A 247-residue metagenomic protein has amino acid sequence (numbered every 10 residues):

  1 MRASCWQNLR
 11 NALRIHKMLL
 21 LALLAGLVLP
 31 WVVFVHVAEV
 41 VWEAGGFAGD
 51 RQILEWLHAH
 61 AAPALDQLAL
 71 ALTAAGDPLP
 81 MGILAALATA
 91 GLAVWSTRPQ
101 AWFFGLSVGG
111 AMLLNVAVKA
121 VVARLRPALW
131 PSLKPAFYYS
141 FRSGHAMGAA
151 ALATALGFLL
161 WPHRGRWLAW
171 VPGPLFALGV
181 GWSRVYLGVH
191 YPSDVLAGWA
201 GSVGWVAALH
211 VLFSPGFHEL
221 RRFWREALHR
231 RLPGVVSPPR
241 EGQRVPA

Functional and structural regions predicted by a protein language model:
M1-P80, A120-K134: N-terminal transmembrane-helix/juxtamembrane module of multi-pass inner/ER membrane proteins
A12-L21, Q67, T97, A101 (+4 more regions): Hydrophobic, aromatic-rich alpha-helical transmembrane segments and their membrane-interface anchor motifs
G26, P30-W31, A111-N115, V180 (+1 more regions): Alpha-helical transmembrane segments of multipass membrane proteins
V33-H36, V116-R126, G179-H190: C-terminal ends of transmembrane alpha-helices and the immediately adjacent extracellular/lumenal or cytosolic loop
F34, L65, L114, V118 (+3 more regions): Alpha-helical membrane-inserting segments
A48, L84-A85, L92-L168, G173: Membrane-interface loops
R51, E55, F103-V108, F176 (+1 more regions): Alpha-helical transmembrane segments of multi-pass membrane proteins, especially transporters and channels
P131-A247: Membrane-embedded catalytic cores of phosphoryl/pyrophosphoryl-handling enzymes
